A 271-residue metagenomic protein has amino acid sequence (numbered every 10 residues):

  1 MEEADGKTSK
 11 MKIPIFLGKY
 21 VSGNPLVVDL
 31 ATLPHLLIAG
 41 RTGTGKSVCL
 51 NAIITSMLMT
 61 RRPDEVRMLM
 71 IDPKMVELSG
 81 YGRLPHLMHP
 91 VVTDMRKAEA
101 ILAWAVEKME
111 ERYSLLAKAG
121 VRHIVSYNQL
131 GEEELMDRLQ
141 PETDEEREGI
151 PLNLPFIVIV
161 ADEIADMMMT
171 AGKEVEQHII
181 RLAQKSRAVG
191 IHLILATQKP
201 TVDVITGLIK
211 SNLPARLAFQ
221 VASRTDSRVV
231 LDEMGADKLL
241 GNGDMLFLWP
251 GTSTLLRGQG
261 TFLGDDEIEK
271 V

Functional and structural regions predicted by a protein language model:
M1-I15, K19-V27, T32-L33, D64-M70 (+1 more regions): P-loop NTPase motor-domain active sites and their immediate coupling elements
A31, L58-R96, A100-I101, L208-I209: P-loop NTPase switch/communication element
L36-L37: Short hydrophobic/aromatic beta-strand immediately N-terminal to the Walker A/P-loop
R41-G43, T197: The conserved Walker
K46: Conserved lysine of the Walker
C49: Hydrophobic positions on the alpha1 helix immediately C-terminal to the Walker A/P-loop
A52, S56: Active-site signature of alpha/beta-hydrolase-fold catalytic machinery across serine- and Asp/Cys-nucleophile hydrolases
